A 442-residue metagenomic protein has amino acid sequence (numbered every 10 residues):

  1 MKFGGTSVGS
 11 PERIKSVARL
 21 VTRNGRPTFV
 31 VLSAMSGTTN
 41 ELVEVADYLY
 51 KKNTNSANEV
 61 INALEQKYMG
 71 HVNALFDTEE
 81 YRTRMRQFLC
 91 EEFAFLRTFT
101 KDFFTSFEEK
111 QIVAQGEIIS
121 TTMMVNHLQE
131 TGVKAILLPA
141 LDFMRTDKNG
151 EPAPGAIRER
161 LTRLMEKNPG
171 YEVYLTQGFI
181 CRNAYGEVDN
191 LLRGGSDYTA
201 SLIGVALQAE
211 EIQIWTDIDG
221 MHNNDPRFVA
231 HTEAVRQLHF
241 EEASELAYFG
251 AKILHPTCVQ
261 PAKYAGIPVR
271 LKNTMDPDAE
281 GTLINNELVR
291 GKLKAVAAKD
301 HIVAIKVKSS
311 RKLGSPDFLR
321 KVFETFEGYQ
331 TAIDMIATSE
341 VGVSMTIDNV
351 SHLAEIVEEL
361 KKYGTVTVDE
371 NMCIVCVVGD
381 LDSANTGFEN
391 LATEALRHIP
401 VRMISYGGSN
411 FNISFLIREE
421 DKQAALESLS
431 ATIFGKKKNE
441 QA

Functional and structural regions predicted by a protein language model:
M1-L254, V259, R418, Q441-A442: Nucleotide/pyrophosphate-binding catalytic subdomain
V8, T38-T39, R145, R182-A184 (+6 more regions): Flexible loop/turn segments at secondary-structure boundaries
P27-V30, Q111, K134-I136, E172-L175 (+15 more regions): Structural motif
M35-S36, I218-G220, V269, N273-D278 (+3 more regions): Glycine-rich beta-alpha junction loops
H239-N285, V289-K308: A conserved active-site cap/scaffold subdomain adjacent to cofactor or substrate pockets
E280-A442: A conserved regulatory-domain signal marking ACT and ACT-like small-molecule sensing domains and adjacent regulatory
